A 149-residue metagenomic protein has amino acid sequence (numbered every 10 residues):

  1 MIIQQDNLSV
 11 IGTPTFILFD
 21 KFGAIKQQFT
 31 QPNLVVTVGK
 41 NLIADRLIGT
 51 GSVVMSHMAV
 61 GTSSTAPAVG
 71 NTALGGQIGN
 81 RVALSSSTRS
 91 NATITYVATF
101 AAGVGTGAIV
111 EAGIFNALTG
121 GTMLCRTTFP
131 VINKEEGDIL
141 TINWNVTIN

Functional and structural regions predicted by a protein language model:
M1-V110, A117-N149: Small cysteine-rich, disulfide-bonded extracellular modules of the LU/uPAR three-finger superfamily and closely related
